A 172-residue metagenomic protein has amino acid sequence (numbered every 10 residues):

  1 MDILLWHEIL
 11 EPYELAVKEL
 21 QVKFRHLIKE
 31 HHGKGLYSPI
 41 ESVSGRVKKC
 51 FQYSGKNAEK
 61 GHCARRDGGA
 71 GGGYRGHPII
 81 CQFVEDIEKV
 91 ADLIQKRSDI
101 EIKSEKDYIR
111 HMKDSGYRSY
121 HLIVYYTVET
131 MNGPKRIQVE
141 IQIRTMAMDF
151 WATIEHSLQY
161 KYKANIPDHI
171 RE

Functional and structural regions predicted by a protein language model:
M1-A70: Charge-rich, low-complexity segments
G71-G73, G116: Short flexible coil/turn linkers enriched for glycine and charged/polar residues that connect secondary-structure
R75-I80: Terminal, regulation- and interaction-focused segments at domain boundaries
C81-E172: Long beta-strand-rich cores associated with HINT superfamily self-processing modules
